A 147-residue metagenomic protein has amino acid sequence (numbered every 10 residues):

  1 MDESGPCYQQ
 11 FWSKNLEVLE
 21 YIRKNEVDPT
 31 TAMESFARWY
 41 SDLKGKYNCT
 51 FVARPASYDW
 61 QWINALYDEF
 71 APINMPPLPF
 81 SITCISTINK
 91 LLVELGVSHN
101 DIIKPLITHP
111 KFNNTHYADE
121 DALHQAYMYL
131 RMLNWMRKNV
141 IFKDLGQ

Functional and structural regions predicted by a protein language model:
M1-R54: Conserved non-catalytic scaffold segment of RNase H-like nuclease domains
D2-S13, T83-A122: Active-site-proximal helix-loop-helix substrate-binding element of RNase H-like nuclease domains
P29-F36, D59-L66, C84-I85: Amphipathic alpha-helical interface surfaces
Y40, S57-F80: Substrate-recognition/cap helix-loop segment adjacent to the acidic, metal-dependent catalytic center of Asp-based
T50-F51, A56-S57, Q61-W62, D101-Q147: Acidic, Mg2+-coordinating catalytic module of metal-dependent nucleases/exonucleases that use a two-metal-ion mechanism
F51-A53, F80-C84: Extended hydrophobic secondary-structure segments that form protein cores and membrane-embedded regions
A65-F70, L91-E94, R131-W135: Active-site catalytic microenvironments for nucleophilic, acid-base chemistry
F70-M75, L95-I103, M136: Substrate-binding/catalytic groove segments of enzymes that remodel or degrade extracellular structural polymers
